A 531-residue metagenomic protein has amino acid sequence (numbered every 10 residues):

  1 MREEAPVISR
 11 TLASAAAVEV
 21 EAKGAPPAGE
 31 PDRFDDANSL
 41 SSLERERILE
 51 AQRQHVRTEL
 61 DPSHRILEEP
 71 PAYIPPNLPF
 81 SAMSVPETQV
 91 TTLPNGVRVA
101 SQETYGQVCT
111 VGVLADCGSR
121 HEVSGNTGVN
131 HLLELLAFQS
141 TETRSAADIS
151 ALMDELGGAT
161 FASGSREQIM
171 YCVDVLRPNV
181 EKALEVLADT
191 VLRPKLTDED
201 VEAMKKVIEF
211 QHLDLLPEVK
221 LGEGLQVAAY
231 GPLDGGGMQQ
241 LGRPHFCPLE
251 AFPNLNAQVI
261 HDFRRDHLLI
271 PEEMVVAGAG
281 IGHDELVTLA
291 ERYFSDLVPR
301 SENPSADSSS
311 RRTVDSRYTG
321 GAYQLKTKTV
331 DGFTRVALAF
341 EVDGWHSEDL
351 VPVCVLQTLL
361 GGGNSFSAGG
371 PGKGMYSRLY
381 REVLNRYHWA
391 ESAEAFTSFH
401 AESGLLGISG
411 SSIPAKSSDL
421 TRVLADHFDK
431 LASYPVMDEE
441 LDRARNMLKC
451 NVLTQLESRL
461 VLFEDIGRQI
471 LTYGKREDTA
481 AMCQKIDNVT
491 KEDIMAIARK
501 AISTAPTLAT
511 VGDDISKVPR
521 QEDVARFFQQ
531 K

Functional and structural regions predicted by a protein language model:
R2-A72, P86, T92, Q139-R317 (+3 more regions): Charge-rich, well-structured scaffold segments of protease-associated domains
E69-P76, L132: Short, basic/aromatic beta-hairpin or loop at an interaction surface
F80-M83: Short loop/turn motifs at secondary-structure junctions and domain boundaries
E87-Q102: Mature N-terminal segment immediately following signal peptide/propeptide cleavage in secreted/periplasmic
G96, E103-E155, Q211, L225 (+1 more regions): Active/ligand-binding-proximal structured segments within catalytic/core domains that scaffold catalytic residues
T319-G321: Soluble C-terminal extramembrane regulatory/interaction domains of multi-pass membrane proteins
F333-R335, E341, W345-G369: A conserved active-site cap/scaffold subdomain adjacent to cofactor or substrate pockets
G374: Conserved phosphate-interacting/catalytic interface
